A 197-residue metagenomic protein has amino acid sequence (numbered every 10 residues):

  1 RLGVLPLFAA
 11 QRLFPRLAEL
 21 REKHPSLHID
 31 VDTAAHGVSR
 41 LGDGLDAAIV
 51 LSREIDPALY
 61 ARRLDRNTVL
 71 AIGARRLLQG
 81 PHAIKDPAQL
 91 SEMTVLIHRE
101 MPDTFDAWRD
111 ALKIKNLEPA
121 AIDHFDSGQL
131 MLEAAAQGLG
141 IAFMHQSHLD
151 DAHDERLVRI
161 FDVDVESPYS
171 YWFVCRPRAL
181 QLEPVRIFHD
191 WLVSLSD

Functional and structural regions predicted by a protein language model:
R1-G3, A48, L96, A142 (+1 more regions): Short, well-ordered beta-strand segments
R1-P57: Central regulatory/effector-binding core of bacterial HTH transcription factors
L5, A74, R176-P177: Residue-level recognition of the GNAT/N-acetyltransferase active site
Q11-R12, P81, P168, E183: Residues that form or flank phosphate/diphosphate-binding pockets in enzymes that use nucleotide phosphates
L13-F14, G42, A83-I84, V185-R186: Conserved strand-to-helix beginnings and helix N-cap segments that scaffold or border functional pockets
G42, E54-L139, M144-S170, L195-D197: C-terminal regulatory
V163-D197: A late-sequence structural motif
